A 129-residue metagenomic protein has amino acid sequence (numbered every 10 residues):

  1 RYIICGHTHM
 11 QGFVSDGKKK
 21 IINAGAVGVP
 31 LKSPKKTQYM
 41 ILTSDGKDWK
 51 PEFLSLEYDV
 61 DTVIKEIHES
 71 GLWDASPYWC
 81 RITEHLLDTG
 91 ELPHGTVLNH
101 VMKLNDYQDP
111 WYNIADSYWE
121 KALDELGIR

Functional and structural regions predicted by a protein language model:
R1-Y2, K50: Short active-site oxyanion
Y2-H9, I21-G25: Active-site neighborhood of phospho(di)ester-bond hydrolases with catalytic His/Asp-centered motifs
Q11-F13: Residue-level recognition of beta-strand microenvironments
S15-A24, G28-R129: Acidic, His/Gly-rich catalytic cores of divalent-metal-dependent hydrolytic chemistry
